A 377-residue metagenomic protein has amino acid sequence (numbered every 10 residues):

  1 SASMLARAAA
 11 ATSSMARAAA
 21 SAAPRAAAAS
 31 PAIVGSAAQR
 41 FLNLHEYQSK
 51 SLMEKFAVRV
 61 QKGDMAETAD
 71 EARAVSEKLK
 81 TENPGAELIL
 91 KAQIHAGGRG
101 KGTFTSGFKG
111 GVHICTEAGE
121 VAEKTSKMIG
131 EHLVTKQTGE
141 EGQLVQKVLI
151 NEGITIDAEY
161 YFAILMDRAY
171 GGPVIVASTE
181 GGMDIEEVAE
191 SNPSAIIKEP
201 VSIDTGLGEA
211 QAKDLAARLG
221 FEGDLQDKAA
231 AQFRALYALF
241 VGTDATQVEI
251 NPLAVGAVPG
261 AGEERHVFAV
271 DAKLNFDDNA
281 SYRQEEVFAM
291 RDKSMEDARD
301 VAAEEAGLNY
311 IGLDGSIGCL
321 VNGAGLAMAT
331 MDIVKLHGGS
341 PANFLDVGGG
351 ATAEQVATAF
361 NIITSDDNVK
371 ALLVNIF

Functional and structural regions predicted by a protein language model:
S1-S3: Low-complexity, disordered terminal segments
L5-R7, S14, P24-I250, A254-V374: ATP-dependent carboxylate/acyl-activation modules
